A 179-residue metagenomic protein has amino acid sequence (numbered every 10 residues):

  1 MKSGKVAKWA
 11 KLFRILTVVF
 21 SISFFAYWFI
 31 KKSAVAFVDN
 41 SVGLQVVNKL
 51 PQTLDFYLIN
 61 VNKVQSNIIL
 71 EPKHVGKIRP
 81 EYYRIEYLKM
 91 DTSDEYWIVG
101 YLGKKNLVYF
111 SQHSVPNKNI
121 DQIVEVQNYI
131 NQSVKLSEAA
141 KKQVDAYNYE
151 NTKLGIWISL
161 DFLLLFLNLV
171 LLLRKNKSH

Functional and structural regions predicted by a protein language model:
M1-L44, N151-L165: Hydrophobic secretory-pathway targeting helix
M1-S3, R174-H179: Short, charged juxtamembrane terminal tails flanking transmembrane helices
K2-G4, R79-P80, Q132-S133: Short, intrinsically disordered/low-complexity patches at protein termini and at juxtamembrane boundaries
V35-N106: Membrane-proximal low-complexity regions enriched in glycine and acidic/polar residues
L50, L70, I78, I120 (+2 more regions): Extended hydrophobic/Leu-rich segments
G103-N131: Structured interaction patches on ligand/partner-binding surfaces of diverse proteins
E125-I158: Short, aromatic-rich amphipathic segments at membrane interfaces that lie adjacent to a transmembrane helix or signal
F162-K175: Alpha-helical transmembrane segments
